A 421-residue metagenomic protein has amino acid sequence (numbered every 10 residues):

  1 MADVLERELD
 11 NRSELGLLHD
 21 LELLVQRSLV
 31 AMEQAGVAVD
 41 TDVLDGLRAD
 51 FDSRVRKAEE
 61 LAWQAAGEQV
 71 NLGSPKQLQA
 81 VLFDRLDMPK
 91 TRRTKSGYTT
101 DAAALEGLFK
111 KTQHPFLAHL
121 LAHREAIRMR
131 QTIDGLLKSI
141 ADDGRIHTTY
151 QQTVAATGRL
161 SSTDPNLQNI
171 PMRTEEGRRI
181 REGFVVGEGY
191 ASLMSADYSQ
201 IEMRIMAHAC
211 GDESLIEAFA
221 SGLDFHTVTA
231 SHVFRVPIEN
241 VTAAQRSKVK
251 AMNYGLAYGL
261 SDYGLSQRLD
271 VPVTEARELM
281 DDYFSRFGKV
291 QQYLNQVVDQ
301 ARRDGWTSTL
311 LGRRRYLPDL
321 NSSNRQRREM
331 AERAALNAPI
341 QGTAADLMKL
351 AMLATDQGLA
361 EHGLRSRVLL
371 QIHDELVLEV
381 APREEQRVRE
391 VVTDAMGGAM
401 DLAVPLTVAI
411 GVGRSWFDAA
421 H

Functional and structural regions predicted by a protein language model:
M1-E175, V185-S192, S199-E202, D212 (+6 more regions): Conserved "right-hand" nucleotidyltransferase catalytic core of DNA-directed polymerases
Q34, K110-Q113, K138, H147-T148 (+5 more regions): Conserved catalytic core of nucleic-acid polymerases
S74, R383-E390: Short, conserved charged micro-motifs
R181-M206, E217-K250: Conserved catalytic alpha/beta cores of large enzymes that bind or transform nucleotide phosphates and polynucleotides
Y198, D374-L376, V408-I410: A structural signal for short, well-ordered beta-strand segments
F287-G288, D394-L402: A common structural junction motif
L378-P382: Short beta-strand-to-loop capping motifs
D401-G411: Conserved short beta-strand edge segments in small beta-sheet-based binding/regulatory domains
